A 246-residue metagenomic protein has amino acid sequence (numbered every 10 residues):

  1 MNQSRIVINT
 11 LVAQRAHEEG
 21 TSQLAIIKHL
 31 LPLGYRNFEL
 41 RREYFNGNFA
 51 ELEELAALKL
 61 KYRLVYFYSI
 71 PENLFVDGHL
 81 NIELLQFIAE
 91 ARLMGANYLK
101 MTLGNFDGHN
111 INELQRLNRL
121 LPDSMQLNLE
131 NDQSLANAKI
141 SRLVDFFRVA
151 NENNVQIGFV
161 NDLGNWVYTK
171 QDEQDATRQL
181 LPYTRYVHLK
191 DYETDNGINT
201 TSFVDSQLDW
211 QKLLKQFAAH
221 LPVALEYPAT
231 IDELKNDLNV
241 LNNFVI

Functional and structural regions predicted by a protein language model:
M1-I82: N-terminal pre-domain/capping segments
M1-L31, A89-G95, I140-N161, V167-I246: Histidine-acidic metal/acid-base catalytic patches
V12-Q14, R42-Y44, I70-L74, L103-D107 (+4 more regions): Active-site-proximal loop/turn and secondary-structure-junction residues that shape catalytic pockets, frequently
N37, N128-E130, V160-L163, A224: Generic enzyme active-site microenvironment
F38-E39, L99-M101, L127, V187 (+1 more regions): Hydrophobic residues within beta-strands of alpha/beta enzymes
E51-Y62, Q86, E113-L120, D145-V149 (+2 more regions): Catalytic-core regions built around general acid/base machinery
A56-V65, R119-M125, A219-H220, K235-I246: Short, electropositive alpha-helical surface patch
V65, F75-G158, Y168, D237: Active-site acidic/histidine proton-transfer and metal-coordination neighborhood in alpha/beta enzyme cores
